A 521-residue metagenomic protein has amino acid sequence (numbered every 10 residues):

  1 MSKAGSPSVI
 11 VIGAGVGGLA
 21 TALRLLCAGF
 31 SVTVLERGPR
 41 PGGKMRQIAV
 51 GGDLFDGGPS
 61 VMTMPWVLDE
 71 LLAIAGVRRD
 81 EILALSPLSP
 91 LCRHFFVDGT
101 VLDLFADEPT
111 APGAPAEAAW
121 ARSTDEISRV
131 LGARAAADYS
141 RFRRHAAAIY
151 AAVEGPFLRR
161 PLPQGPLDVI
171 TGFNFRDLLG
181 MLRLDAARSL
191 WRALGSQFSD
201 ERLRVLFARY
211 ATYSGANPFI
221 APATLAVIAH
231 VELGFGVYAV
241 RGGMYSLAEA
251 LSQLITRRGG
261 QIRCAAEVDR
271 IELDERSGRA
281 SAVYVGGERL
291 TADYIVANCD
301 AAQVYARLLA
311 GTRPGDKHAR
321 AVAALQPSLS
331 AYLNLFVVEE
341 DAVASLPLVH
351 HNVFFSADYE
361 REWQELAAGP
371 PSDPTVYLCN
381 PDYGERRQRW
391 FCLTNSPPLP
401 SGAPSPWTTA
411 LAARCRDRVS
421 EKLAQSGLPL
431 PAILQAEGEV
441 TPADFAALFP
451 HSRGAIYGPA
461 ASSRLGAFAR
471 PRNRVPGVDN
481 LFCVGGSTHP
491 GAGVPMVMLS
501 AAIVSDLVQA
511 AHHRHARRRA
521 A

Functional and structural regions predicted by a protein language model:
M1-V9, C27-A28, S463-G466, A516-A521: Extreme N-terminal leader/targeting segments of oxidoreductases
G5-G155: N-terminal glycine-rich phosphate/pyrophosphate-binding loop and immediately adjacent elements
P59, G486-Q509: A conserved FAD-binding loop/helix module that cradles the flavin
D98-L102, E108-I220: Rossmann-like flavin
D200-S214, D373-Y377, P429-P490: A glycine-rich dinucleotide-binding beta-alpha-beta segment and adjacent secondary-structure elements that constitute
V227-A280: Helical element adjacent to the flavin cofactor pocket in flavoenzyme catalytic cores
A239, D269-E385: Mid-domain catalytic core of redox enzymes that form a hydrophobic substrate pocket/lid adjacent to a catalytic redox
E339-A446: C-terminal segments that line or cap access tunnels to active or ligand-binding sites in enzymes and enzyme-associated
